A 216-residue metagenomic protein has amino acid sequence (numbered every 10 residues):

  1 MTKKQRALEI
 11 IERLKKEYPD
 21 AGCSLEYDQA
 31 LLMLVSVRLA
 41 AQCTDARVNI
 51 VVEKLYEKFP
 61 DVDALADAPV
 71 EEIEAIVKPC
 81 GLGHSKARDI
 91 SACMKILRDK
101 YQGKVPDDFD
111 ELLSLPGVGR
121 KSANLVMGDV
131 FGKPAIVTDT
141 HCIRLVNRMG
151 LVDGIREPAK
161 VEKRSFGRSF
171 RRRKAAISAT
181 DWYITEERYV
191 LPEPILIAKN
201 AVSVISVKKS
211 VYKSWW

Functional and structural regions predicted by a protein language model:
T2-W216: Catalytic cores of DNA base-excision repair glycosylases
